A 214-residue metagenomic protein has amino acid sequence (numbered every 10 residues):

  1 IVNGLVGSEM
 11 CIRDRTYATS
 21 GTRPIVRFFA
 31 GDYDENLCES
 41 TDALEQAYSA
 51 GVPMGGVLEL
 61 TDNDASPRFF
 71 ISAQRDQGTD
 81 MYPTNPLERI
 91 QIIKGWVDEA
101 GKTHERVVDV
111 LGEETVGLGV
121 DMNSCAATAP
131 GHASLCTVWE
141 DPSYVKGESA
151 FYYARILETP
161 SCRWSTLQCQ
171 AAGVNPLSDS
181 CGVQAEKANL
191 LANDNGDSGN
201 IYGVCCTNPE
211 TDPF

Functional and structural regions predicted by a protein language model:
I1-G7: Positively charged, low-complexity/disordered segments
S8-E9, R13-F214: C-terminal functional module detector
